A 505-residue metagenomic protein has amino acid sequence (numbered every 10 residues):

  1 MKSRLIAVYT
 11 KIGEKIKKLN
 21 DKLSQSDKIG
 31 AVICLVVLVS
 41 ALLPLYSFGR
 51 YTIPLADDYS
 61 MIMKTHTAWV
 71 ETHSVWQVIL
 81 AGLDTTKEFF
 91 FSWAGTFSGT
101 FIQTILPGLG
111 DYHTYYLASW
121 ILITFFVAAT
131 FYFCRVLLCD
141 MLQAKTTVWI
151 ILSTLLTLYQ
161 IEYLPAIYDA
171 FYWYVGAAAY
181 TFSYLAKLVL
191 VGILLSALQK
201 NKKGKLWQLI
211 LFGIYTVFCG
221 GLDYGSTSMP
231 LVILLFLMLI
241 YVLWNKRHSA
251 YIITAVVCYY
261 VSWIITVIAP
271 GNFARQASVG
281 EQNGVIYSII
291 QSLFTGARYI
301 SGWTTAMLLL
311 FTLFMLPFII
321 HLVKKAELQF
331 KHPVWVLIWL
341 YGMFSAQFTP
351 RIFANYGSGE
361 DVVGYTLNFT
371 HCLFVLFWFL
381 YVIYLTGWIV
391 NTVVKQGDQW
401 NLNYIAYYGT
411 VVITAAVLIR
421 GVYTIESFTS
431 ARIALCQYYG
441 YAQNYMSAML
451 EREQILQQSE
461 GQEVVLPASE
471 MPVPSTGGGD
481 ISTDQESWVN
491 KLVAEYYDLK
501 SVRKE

Functional and structural regions predicted by a protein language model:
L5, Y9-W93, P107-W149, H248 (+1 more regions): Intrinsically disordered, polar/acidic, low-complexity terminal segments
I29-P44, I151-T157, L211-I214, T254-S262 (+1 more regions): Alpha-helical transmembrane segments
P44-L117, Y174, G220, Y224-T366: Transmembrane catalytic cores of multi-pass membrane glycosyltransferases and polysaccharide-assembly enzymes
D57, K145-L195, T349-I383: Membrane-interface micro-motifs in multi-pass membrane enzymes
F126-L138, A186-L198, L231-I240, L313-I319 (+1 more regions): Transmembrane alpha-helical segments
R135-V148, L198-K205, Y241-Y251, H321-V334 (+1 more regions): Membrane-interface helix-boundary motifs at transmembrane edges
S196-F218, I253: Short hydrophobic alpha-helices at membrane interfaces in multi-pass membrane enzymes
F318-S427: Transmembrane helical hairpin unit
